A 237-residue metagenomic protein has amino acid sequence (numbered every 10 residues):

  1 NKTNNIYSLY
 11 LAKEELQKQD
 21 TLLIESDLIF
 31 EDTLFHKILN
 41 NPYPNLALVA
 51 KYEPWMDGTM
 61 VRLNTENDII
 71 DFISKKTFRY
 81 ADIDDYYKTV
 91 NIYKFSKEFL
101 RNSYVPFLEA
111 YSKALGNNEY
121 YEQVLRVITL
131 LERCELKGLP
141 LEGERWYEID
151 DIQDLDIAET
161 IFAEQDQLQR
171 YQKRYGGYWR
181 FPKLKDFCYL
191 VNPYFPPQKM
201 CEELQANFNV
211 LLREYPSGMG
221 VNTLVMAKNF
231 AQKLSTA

Functional and structural regions predicted by a protein language model:
N1-Q19: Conserved N-terminal catalytic core of the sugar/cofactor nucleotidyltransferase
Q19-I29: Short beta-strand-to-loop acidic/aromatic patch adjacent to the donor-nucleotide binding site
E31-L115: Conserved core of the sugar-phosphate nucleotidyltransferase
W55, R79, L100-N102, W146 (+2 more regions): Short, acidic Gly/Pro/Ser/Thr-rich loop/turn segments
Y86-K173, W179-K183: Conserved alpha/beta core of the MobA/IspD/sugar-nucleotide pyrophosphorylase nucleotidyltransferase superfamily
A163-E214: N-terminal "arm"/small-domain region of PLP-dependent enzymes with the aminotransferase-like
P197-A237: Conserved N-terminal alpha-helix of the aminotransferase class I/II PLP-enzyme fold
